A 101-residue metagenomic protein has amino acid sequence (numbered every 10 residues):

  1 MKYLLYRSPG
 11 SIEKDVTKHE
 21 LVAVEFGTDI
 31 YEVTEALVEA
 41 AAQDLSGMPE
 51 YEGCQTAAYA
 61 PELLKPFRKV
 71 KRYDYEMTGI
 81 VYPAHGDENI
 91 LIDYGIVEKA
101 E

Functional and structural regions predicted by a protein language model:
M1-L21: Short aromatic-glycine-(Arg/Gly/Cys) micro-motifs in beta-strand/loop hairpins
S11-V16, E32, D87-L91: Short, surface-exposed beta-strand/loop "edge" segments at domain boundaries and coil↔beta transitions
V16-E32: A short, exposed loop/beta-hairpin motif centered on an aromatic-Gly-Thr core
V33-V38: Short amphipathic, charge-patterned alpha-helical segments
E39-E101: Short, mixed-charge low-complexity intrinsically disordered segments
